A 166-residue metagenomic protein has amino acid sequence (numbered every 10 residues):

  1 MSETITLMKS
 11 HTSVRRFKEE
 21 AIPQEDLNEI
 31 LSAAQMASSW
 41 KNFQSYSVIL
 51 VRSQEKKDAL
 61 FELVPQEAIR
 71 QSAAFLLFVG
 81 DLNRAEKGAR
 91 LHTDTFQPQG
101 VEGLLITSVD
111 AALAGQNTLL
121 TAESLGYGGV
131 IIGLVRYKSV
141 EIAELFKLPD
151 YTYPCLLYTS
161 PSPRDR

Functional and structural regions predicted by a protein language model:
M1-K87: N-terminal amphipathic, basic helical "cap/leader" segment at the start of enzyme domains
H11, I30, A34-Q35, L76 (+2 more regions): Small-aliphatic-rich amphipathic alpha-helix that forms the alpha element of a beta-alpha
W40, V48, V130-L134, D150: Short, surface-exposed helix-loop/turn micro-motifs enriched in polar/charged residues
Q44-Y46, P65-A68, S72-S124: Active-site-adjacent scaffolding segments
E62, R90, A143-E144: Short amphipathic alpha-helical segments
Q66-A68, K147-D150: A general structural signal for short secondary-structure junctions and capping/turn motifs
T152-P154: Phosphate/pyrophosphate-binding betaalpha-module
T159-D165: Conserved small/polar residues in nucleotide/adenosyl-binding loops
